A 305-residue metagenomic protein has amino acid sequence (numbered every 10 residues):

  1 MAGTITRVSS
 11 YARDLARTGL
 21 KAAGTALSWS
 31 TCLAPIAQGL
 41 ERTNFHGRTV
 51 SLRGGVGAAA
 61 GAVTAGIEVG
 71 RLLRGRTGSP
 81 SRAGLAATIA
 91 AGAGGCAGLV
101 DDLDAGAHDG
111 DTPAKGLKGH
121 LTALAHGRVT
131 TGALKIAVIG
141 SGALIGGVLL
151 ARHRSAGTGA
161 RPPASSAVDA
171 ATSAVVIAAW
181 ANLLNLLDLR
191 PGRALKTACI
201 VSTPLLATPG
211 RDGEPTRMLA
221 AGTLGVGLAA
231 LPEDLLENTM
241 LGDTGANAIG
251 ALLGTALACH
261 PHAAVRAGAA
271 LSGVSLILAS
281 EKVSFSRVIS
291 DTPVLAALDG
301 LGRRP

Functional and structural regions predicted by a protein language model:
M1-R7: Flexible, low-complexity extra-membrane segments
R7-V283: "…together with the soluble PPM/PP2C metallo-phosphatase catalytic core" -> "…together with the soluble PPM/PP2C
G142, S272-P305: Membrane-proximal soluble regions of multi-pass membrane proteins
